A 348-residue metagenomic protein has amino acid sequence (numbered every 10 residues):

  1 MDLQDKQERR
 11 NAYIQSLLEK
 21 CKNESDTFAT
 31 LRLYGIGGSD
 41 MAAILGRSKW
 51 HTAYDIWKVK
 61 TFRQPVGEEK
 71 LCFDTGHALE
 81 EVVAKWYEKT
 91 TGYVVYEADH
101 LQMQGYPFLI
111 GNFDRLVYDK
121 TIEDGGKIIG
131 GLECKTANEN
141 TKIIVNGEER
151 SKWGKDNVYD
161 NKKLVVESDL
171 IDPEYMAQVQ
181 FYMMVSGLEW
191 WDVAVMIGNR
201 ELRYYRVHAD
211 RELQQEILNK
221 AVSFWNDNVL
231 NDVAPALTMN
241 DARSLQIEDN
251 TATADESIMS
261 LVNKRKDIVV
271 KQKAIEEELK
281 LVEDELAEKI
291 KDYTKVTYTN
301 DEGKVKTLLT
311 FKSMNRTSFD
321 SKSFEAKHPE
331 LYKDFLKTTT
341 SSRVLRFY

Functional and structural regions predicted by a protein language model:
Q7-G67: N-terminal, Lys/Arg- and Ser/Thr-rich interaction peptides
I36-A42, D55-V59, Q180, M184 (+2 more regions): Short, hydrophobic/amphipathic alpha-helical patches that form generic packing surfaces within helical domains
W57-C72, S244-D249, L261: A short, surface-exposed helix-loop junction/capping segment
C72-E80, A84: Nuclease catalytic cores
F73-D74, K89-F113, V117-W225, V229: Nucleic-acid nuclease catalytic cores
T121, L132, V270-Y348: Extended, charge-rich alpha-helical segments
P173-M176, Y205-K273, A326, Y348: Short, charged, low-complexity amphipathic alpha-helix
